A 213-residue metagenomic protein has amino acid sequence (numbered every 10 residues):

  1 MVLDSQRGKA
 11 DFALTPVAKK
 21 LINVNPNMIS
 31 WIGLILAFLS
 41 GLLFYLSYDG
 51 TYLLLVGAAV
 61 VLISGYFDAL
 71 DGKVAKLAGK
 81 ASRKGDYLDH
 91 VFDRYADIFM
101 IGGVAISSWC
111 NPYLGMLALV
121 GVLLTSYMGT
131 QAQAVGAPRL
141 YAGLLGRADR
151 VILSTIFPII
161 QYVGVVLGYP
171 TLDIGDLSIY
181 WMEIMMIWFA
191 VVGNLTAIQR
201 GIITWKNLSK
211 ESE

Functional and structural regions predicted by a protein language model:
M1-L62, M100-E213: Hydrophobic alpha-helical transmembrane segments
Y66-V74, Y87-Y95, L124-Y127, Q131 (+2 more regions): Active-site His/Glu-centered metal-binding helix of metallohydrolases
G72-L114: Basic, amphipathic juxtamembrane/active-site segments that coordinate anionic phosphate or diphosphate groups
